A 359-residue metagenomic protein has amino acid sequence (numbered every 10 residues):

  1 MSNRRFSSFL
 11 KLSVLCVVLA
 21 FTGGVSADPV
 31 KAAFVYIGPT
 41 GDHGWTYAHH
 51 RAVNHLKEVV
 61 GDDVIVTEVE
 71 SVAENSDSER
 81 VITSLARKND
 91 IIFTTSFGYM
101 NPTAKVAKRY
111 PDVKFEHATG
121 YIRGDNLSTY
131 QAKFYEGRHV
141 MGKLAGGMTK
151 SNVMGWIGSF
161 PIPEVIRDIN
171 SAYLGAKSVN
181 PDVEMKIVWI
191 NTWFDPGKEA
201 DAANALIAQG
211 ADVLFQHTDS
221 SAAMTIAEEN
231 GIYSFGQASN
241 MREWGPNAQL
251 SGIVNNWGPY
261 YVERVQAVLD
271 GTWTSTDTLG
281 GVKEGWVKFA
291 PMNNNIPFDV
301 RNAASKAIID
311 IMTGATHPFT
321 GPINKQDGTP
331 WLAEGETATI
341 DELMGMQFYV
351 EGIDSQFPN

Functional and structural regions predicted by a protein language model:
S2-S13: Bacterial N-terminal signal peptides that target proteins for export
S13-V14, R51: Compositionally biased, intrinsically disordered low-complexity segments enriched in polar/proline residues
V14-L15, V25: Cleavable N-terminal signal peptides
D28-N359: A residue-level marker of the well-folded mature domains of exported/periplasmic proteins
